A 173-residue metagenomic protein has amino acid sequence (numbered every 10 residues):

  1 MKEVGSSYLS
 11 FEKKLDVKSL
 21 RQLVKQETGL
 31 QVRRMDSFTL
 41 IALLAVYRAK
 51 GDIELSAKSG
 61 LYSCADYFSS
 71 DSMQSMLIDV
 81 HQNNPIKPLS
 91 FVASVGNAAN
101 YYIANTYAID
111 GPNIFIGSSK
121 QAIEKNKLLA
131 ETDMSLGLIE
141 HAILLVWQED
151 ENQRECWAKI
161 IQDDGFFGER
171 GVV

Functional and structural regions predicted by a protein language model:
M1-V173: Conserved "HGTGT" condensation-loop signature of ketosynthase/thiolase-family condensing enzymes that catalyze
